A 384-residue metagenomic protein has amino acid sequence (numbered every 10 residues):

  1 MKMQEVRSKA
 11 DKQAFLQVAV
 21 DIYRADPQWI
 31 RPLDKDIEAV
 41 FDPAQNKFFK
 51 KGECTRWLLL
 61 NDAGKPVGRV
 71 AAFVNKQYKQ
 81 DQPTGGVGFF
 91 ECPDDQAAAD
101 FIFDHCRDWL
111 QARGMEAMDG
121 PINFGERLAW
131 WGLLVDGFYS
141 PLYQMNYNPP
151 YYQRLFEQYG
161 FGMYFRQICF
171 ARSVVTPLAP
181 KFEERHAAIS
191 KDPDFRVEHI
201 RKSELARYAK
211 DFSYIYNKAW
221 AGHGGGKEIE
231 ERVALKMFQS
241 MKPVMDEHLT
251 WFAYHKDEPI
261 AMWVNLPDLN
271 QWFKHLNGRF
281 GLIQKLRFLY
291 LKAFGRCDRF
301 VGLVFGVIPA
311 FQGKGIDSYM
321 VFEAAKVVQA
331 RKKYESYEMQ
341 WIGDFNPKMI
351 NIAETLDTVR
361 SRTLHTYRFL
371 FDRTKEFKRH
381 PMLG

Functional and structural regions predicted by a protein language model:
K12, P66, E126-L128, P177 (+6 more regions): Flexible loop/turn segments at secondary-structure boundaries
A19-D62, V70-Q80, H199, S203-V307: A conserved beta-strand-loop-helix scaffold within acyl/acetyltransferase catalytic domains
K79-G160, L276-L356: Acyl-donor binding region in acyl/amide transferases
N146-G225: Acyltransferase donor/substrate-recognition loop-hinge adjacent to the catalytic core
A171-H186, H365-G384: C-terminal "cap" of GNAT-fold acetyltransferases
Y254-H255, W263-L269, L303-P309, M320 (+4 more regions): Active-site proximal loops enriched in glycine and acidic residues that flank catalytic Cys/His/Asp and coordinate
